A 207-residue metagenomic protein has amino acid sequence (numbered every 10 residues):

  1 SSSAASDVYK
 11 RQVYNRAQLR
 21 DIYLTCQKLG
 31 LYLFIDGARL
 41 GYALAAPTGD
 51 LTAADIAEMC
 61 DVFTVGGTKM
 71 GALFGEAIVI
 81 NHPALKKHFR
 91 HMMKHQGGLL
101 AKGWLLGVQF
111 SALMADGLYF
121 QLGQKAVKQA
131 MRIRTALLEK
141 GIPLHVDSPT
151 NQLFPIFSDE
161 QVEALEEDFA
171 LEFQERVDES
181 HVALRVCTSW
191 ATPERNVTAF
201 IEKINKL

Functional and structural regions predicted by a protein language model:
S1-A5, Y9: Single conserved hydrophobic/aromatic residue that forms the stacking wall/gate of nucleotide- or nucleobase-binding
V13-A46: Catalytic PLP-binding core of fold-type I/II PLP enzymes
L33-G37, F63-G66, V146, F173-E175: General beta-strand structural signal in soluble alpha/beta enzymes
R39, A53-K86: Active-site PLP attachment segment
E76-L100, S111-D116, F120: Conserved core segment of the aminotransferase class I/II
M92, L113-R134, P149: Structural signature of PLP-dependent enzymes
M131, A136-N205: Conserved C-terminal alpha-helix-loop-beta "cap" of PLP-dependent enzymes that closes/shapes the active-site mouth
